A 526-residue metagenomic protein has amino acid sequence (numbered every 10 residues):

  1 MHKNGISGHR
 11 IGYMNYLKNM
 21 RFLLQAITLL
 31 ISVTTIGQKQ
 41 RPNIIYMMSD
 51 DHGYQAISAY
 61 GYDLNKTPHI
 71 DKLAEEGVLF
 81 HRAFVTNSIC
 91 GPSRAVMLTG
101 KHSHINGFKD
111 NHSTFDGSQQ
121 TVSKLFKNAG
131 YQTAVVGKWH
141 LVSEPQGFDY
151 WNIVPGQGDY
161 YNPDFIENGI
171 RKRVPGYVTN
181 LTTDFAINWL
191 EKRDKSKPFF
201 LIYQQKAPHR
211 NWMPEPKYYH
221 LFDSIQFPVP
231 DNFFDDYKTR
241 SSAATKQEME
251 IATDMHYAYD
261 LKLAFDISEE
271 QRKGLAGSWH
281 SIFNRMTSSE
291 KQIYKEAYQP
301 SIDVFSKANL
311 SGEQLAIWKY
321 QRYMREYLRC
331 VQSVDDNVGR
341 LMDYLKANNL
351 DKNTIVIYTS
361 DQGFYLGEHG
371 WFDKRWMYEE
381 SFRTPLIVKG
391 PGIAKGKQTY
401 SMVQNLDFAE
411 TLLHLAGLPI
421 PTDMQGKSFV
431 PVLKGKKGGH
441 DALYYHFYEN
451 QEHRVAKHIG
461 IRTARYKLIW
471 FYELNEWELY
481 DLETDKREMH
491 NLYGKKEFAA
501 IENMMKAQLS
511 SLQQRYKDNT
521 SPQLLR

Functional and structural regions predicted by a protein language model:
M1-Q40: Bacterial Sec-dependent N-terminal signal peptides
L17, T35-Y472, E476-W477, K486-R526: Formylglycine-dependent sulfatase
E483: Residues forming the ATP-binding cleft of Hanks-type serine/threonine protein kinase domains
